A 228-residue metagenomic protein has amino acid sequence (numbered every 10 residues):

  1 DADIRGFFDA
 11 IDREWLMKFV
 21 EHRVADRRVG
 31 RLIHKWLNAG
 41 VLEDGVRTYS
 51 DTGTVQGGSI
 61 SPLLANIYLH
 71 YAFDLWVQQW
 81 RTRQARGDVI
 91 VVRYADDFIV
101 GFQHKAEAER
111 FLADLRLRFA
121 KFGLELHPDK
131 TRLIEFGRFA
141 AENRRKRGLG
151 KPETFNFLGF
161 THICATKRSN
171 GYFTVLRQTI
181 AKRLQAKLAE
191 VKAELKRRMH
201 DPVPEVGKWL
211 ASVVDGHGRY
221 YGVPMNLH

Functional and structural regions predicted by a protein language model:
D1-H228: Non-catalytic terminal/accessory segments
